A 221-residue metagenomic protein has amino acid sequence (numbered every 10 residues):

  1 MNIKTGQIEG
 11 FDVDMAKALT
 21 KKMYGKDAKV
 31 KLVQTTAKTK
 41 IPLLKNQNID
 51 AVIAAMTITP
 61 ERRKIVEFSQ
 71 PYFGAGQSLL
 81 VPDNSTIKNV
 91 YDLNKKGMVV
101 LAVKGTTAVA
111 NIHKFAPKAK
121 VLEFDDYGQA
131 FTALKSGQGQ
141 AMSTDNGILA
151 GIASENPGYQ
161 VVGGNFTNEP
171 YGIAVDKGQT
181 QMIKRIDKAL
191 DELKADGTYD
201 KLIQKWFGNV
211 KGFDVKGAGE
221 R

Functional and structural regions predicted by a protein language model:
M1-I53, D196: Extracytoplasmic small-molecule ligand-binding "clamshell" domains of the periplasmic binding protein/Venus flytrap
V13-K22, Y91, T106, I173-K211: Extended ligand-binding regions for polar small-molecule ligands
K26-A28, K45-A54, G97-V99, K135-D145 (+1 more regions): Alpha-to-beta junction loops
V30-P42, I87-K88, L122-T132, S136 (+1 more regions): Short helix-initiation/N-cap motifs at beta->coil->alpha
T39, M56-K64, N111-K114, F131-N168: A ligand-binding cleft/hinge motif common to bilobed small-molecule-binding domains
Q70-Y72, P82-V99: Flexible hinge/capping segments at coil-to-helix
F73-V81, N146, A150-D191, N209-R221: Periplasmic-binding protein-like
T107-L122, V161-N165, D191-R221: Ligand-binding clefts/hinges and TM-proximal coupling segments of bilobed small-molecule sensing domains
